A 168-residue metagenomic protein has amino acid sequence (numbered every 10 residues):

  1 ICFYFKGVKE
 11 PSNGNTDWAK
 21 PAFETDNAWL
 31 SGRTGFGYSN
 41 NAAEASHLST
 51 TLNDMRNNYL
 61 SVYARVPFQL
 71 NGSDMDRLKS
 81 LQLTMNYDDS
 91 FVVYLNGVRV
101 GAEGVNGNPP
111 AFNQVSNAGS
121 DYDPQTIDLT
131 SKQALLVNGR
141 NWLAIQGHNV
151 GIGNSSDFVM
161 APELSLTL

Functional and structural regions predicted by a protein language model:
I1-F23: GGW-centered surface loops in extracellular recognition modules
C2, W29, L60, F68 (+2 more regions): Aromatic-lined ligand-binding clefts that engage carbohydrates, nucleic acids, or primary amines
W18-R65: Surface-exposed, low-complexity/disordered Ser/Thr/Gly/Pro/Asn-rich loops and linkers
R56-Y59, D74-R77, Q133-G139: Extracellular/lumenal carbohydrate-interaction signature centered on repeated Trp-anchored short motifs
N58-N71, P124-I127: Short beta-strands within extracellular/lumenal beta-sheet-rich domains
V100-G101: Short hydrophobic beta-strand segments in globular cytosolic domains
N106, S116-L168: An acidic-aromatic loop/edge-strand motif
A111-V115: Acidic/polar low-complexity surface segments
